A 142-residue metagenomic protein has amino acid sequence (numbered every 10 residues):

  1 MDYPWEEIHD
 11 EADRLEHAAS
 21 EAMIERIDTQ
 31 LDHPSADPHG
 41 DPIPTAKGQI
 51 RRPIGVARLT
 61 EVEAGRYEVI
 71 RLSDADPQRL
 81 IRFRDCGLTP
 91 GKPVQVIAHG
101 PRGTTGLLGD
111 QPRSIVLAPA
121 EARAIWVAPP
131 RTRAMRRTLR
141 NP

Functional and structural regions predicted by a protein language model:
M1-E11, L15: Contiguous mid-protein beta-loop-alpha structural module that forms a pocket-lining wall or clamp of enzyme active
R14-A124, A128: Mid-protein regulatory/catalytic core that forms ligand/cofactor-binding pockets and protein-protein interaction
A18, Q30, R133, T138-P142: Helix-rich terminal scaffold detector
